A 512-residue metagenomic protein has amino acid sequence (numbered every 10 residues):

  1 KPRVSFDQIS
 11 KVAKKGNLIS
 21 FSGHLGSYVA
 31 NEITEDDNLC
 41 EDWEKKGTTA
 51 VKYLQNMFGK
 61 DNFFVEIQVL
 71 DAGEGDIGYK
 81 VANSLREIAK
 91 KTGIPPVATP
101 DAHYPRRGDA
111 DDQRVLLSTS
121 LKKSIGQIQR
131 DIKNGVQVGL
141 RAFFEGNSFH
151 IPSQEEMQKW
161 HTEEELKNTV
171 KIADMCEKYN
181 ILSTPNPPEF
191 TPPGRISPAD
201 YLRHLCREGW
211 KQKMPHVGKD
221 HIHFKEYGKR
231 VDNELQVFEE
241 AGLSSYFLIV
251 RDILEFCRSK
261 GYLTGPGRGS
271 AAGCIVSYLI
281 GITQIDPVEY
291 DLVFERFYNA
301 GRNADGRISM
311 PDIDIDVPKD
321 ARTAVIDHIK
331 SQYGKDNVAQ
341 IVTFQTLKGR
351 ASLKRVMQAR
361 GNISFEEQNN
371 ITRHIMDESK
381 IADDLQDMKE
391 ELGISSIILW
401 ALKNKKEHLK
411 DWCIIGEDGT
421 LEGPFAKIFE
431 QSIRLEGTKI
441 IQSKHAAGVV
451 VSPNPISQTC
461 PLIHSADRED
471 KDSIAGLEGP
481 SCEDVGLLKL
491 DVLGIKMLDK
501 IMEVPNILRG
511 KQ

Functional and structural regions predicted by a protein language model:
K1-Q512: Alpha-helical scaffold/interaction cores of sigma-54-like transcription cofactors and many family A DNA polymerases
